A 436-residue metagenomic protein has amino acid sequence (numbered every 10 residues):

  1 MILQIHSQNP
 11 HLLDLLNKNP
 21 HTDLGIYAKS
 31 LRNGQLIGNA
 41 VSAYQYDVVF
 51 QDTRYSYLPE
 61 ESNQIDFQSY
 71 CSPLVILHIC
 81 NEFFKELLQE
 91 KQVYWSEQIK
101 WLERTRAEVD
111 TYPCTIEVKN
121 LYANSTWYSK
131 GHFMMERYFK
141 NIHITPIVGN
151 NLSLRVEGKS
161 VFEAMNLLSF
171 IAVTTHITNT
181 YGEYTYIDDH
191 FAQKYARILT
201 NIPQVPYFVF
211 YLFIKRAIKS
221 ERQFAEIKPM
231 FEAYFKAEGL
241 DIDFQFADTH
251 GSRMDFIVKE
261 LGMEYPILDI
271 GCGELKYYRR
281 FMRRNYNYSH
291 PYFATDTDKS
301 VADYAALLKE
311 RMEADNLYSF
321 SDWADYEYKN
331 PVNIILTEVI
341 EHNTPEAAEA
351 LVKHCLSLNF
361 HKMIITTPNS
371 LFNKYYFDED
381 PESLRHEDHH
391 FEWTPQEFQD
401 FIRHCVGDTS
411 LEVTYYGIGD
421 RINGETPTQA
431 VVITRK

Functional and structural regions predicted by a protein language model:
M1-H132, N141-V148: Non-catalytic accessory regions of SAM-dependent methyltransferases
K140-F235: N-terminal auxiliary segments of SAM/dcSAM-dependent transferases
E232-G251: Class I SAM-dependent methyltransferase Rossmann-like catalytic core, especially the SAM/SAH-binding loop
D248-E264: Conserved alpha-helix/loop element of class I SAM-dependent methyltransferases that forms part of the SAM/SAH-binding
Y265-G273: Conserved class I S-adenosyl-L-methionine
L275-Y278, R284-D315: Class I SAM-dependent methyltransferase SAM/SAH-binding core
K276, R280, T297, L308 (+2 more regions): S-adenosyl-L-methionine-dependent methyltransferase catalytic module, highlighting the catalytic core
I335: A conserved beta-strand element that flanks and buttresses the S-adenosyl-L-methionine
